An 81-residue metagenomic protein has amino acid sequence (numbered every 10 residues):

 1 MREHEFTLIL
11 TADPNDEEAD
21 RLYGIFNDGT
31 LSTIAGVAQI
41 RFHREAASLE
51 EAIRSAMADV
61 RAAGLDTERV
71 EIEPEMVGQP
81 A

Functional and structural regions predicted by a protein language model:
M1-A81: Long, contiguous binding/interaction regions
